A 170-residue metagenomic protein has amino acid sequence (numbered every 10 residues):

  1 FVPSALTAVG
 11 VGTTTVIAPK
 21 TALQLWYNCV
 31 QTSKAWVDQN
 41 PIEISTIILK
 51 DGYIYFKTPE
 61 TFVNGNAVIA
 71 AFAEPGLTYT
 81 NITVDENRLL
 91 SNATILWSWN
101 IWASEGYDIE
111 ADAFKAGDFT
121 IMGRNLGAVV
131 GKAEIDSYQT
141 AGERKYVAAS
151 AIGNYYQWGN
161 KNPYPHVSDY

Functional and structural regions predicted by a protein language model:
F1-Y170: Short, compositionally biased
